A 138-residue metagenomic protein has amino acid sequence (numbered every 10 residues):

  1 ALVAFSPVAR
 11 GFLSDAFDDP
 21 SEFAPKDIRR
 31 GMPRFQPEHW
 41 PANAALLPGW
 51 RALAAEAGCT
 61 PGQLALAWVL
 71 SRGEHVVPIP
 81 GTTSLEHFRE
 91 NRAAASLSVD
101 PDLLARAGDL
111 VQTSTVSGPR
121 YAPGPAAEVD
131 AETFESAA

Functional and structural regions predicted by a protein language model:
A1-K26, T60: Aromatic-lined glycan-binding groove of carbohydrate-active enzymes
L2-A4, P78-G81: Hydrophobic faces of well-ordered beta-strands that scaffold small-molecule active sites in alpha/beta enzyme cores
F12, H87-E90: Phosphate- and divalent-cation-binding pockets in alpha/beta enzyme and binding domains that engage nucleotide-derived
D18-P20, T83, T133: Flavin-dependent oxidoreductase catalytic cores
P25-A52, E56, H75, R89-A138: Terminal-tail/helix-coil boundary detector
A45, C59, T83: Residue-level signal for the nucleotide or nucleotide-sugar donor/cofactor binding architecture
L64: Glycine/threonine-rich phosphate-binding loop and adjacent beta-strand/alpha-helix elements that clamp
A67-W68: Hydrophobic, secondary-structure "cap" segments at the distal end of domains
